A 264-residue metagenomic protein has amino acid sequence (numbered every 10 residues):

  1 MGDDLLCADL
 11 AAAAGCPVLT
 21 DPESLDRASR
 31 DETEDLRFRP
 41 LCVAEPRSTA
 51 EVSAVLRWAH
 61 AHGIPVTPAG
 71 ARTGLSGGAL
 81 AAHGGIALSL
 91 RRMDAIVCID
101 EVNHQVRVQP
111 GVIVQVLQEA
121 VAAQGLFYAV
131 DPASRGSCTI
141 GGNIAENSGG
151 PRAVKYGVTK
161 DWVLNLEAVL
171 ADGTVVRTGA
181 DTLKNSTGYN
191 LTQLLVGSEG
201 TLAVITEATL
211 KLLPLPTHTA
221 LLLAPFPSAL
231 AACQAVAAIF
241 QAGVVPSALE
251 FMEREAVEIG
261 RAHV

Functional and structural regions predicted by a protein language model:
M1-R57, G74-H104, A133, A256-R261: N-terminal flexible segment immediately upstream of the FAD-binding catalytic core in FAD-dependent oxidoreductases
I64, G84-I86, V245: The start of beta-strands in P-loop NTPase/AAA+ ATPase cores
A71: N-terminal cofactor/phosphate-binding cores enriched in small/glycine residues, especially glycine-rich loops such as
A95-I99, Q105-M252: FAD-binding subdomain of flavoenzyme oxidoreductases
